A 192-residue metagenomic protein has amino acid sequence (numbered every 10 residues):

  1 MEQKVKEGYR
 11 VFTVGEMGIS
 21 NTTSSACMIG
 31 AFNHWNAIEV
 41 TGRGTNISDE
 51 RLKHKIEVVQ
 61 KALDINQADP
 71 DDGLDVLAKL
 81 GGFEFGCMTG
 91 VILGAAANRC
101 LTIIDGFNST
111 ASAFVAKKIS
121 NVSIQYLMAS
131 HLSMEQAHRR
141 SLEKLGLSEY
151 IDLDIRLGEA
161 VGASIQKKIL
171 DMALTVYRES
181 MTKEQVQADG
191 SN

Functional and structural regions predicted by a protein language model:
M1-N192: N-terminal loops that bind phosphate or other acidic moieties and the adjacent beta-alpha structural core
